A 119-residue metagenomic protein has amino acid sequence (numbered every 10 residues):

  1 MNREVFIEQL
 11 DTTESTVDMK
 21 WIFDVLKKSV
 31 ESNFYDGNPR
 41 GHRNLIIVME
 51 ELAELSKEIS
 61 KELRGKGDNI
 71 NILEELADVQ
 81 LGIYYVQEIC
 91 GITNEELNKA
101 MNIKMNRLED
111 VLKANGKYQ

Functional and structural regions predicted by a protein language model:
M1-Q119: Flexible "arm" and connector segments at domain edges
